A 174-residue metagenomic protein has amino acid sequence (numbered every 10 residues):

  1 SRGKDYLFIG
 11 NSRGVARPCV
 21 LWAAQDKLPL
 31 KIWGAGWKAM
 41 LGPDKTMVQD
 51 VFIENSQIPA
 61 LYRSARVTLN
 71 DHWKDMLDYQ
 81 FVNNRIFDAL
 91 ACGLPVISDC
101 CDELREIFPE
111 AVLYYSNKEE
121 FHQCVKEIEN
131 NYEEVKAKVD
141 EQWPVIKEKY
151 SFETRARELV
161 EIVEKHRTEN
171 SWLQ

Functional and structural regions predicted by a protein language model:
S1-E110: Nucleotide-sugar donor-binding catalytic core of glycosyltransferases
C19, R85, C124, E141-Q142: Short, hydrophobic/aromatic alpha-helical segments in well-folded domains
S56-P59, F87, E119, E133 (+1 more regions): Residues in well-ordered alpha-helical elements
L61, C124-E127, I162: CheY-like receiver
F108, V125, V139: Short, flexible helix/strand-to-coil boundary loops that buttress conserved ligand/catalytic motifs in alpha/beta
V112-E119, E127-Y132: Conserved acidic donor-binding segment of nucleotide-sugar-dependent glycosyltransferases
N130-V163, R167-S171: A charged, aromatic-enriched C-terminal amphipathic alpha-helix characteristic of glycosyltransferases across folds
